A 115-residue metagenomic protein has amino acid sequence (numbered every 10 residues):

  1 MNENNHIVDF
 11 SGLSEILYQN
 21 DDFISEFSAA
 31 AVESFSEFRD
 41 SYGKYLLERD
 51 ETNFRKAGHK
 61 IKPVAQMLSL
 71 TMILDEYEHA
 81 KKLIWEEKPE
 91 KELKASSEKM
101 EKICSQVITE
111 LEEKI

Functional and structural regions predicted by a protein language model:
M1-K56, K60-K62, Q66-I115: Two-component system phosphorelay core
